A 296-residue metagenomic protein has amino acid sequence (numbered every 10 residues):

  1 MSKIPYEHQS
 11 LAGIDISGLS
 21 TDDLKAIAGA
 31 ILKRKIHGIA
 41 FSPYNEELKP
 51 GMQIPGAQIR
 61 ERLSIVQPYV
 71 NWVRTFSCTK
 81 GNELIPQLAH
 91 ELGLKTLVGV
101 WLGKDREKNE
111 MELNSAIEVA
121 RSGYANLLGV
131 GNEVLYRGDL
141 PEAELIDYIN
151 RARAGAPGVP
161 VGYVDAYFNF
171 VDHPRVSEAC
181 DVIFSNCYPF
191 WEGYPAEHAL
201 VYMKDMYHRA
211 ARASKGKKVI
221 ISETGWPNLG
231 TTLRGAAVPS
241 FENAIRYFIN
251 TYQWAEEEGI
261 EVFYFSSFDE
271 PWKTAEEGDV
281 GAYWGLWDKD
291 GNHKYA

Functional and structural regions predicted by a protein language model:
M1-R34, Y44, P50-G51, A236-P239 (+1 more regions): Aromatic-rich peripheral "rim/lid" segments of glycoside hydrolase catalytic domains that contact and position glycan
I36-N114: N-terminal carbohydrate-binding/catalytic regions of secreted carbohydrate-active enzymes
I39, V66, V73, L128 (+3 more regions): Conserved, mostly hydrophobic/aromatic
N82-H90, N109-I117, L140-L145, A166-V182: Distinct, well-ordered alpha-helical segments
L97-V100, R153-V171, G216-T224, I260-W272: Aromatic-lined carbohydrate-recognition surfaces of secreted/lumenal glycan-active proteins
A116-A143, V164, F170-V171, I220-I221: Active-site groove signature of glycoside hydrolases
A125-N126, D165-M203, W226-P227: Aromatic- and acid-rich polysaccharide-binding/catalytic face of secreted or lumenal carbohydrate-active enzymes
Y188-W191, K215-A244, S267-A275: Active-site clefts of carbohydrate-active enzymes
